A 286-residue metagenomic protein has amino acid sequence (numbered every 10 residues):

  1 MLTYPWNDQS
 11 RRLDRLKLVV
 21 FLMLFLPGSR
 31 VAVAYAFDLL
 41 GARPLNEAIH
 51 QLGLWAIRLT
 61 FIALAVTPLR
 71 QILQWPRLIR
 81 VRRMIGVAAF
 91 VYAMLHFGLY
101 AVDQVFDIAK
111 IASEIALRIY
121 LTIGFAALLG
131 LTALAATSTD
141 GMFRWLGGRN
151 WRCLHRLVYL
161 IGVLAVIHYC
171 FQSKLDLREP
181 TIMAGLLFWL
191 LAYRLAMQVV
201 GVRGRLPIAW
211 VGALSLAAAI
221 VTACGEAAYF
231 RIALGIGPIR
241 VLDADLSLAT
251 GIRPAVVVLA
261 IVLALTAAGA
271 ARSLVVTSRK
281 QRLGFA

Functional and structural regions predicted by a protein language model:
M1-A286: Membrane-embedded alpha-helical bundles that constitute the cytochrome b-like, heme-associated redox core of multi-pass
